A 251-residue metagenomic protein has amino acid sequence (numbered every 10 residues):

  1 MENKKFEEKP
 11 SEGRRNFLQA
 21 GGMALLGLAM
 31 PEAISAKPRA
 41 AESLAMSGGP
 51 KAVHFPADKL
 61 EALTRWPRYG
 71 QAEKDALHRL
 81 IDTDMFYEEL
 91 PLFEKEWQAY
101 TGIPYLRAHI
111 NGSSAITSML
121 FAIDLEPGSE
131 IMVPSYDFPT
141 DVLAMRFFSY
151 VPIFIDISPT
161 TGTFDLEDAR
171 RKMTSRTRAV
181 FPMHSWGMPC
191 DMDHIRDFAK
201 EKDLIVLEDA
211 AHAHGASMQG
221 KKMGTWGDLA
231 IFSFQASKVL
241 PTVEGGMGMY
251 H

Functional and structural regions predicted by a protein language model:
M1-E12: N-terminal secretory signal peptides
E12-M30: N-terminal export leaders
E32-Y87, K95, A99: C-terminal segment of N-terminal export signals and the immediately downstream linker at the start of the mature
A45, F121-A210, S217: PLP-dependent aminotransferase-like
E89-E130, A144, F154, K221: Phosphate-binding glycine-rich loop
A108, V133, G248: Conserved SAM-binding loop
E208-T242, M247: Conserved active-site segment immediately N-terminal to the catalytic lysine that forms the internal aldimine
